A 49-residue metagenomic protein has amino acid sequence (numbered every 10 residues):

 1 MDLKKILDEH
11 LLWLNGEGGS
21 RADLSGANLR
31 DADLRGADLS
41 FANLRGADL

Functional and structural regions predicted by a protein language model:
M1-D23: N-terminal capping/linker segments that flank leucine-rich repeat
M1-K5, D33, D48: Alpha-helical protein-protein interaction elements
